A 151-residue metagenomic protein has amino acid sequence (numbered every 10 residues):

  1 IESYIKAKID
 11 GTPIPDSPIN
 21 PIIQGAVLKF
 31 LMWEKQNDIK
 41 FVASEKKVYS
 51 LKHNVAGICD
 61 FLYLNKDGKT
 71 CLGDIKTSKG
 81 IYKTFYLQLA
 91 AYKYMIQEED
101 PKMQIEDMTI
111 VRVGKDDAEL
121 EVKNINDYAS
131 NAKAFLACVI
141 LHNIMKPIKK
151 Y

Functional and structural regions predicted by a protein language model:
I1-A56: Metal-dependent nuclease catalytic cores that hydrolyze phosphodiester bonds in DNA/RNA, characterized by
K46-Y151: Nucleic-acid nuclease catalytic cores
